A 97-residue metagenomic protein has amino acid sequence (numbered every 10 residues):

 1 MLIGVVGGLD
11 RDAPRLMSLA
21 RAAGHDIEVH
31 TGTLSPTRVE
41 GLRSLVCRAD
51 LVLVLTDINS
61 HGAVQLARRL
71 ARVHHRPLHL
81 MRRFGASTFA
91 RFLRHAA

Functional and structural regions predicted by a protein language model:
M1-H30, V39-L42: Redox- and metal-dependent alpha/beta enzyme cores, enriched for Fe-S-associated oxidoreductases and cofactor-handling
H30-T37, R82: Short beta->alpha junction loops
S35-S44, F89: Structural motif
C47-R48: Alpha-helix C-terminal capping/helix-to-coil transition sites in glycosyltransferase folds
T56-D57: Glycine-rich, N-terminal phosphate-binding loop of Rossmann-like dinucleotide-binding domains
S60-G62: Short glycine-rich, flexible loops that bind phosphorylated cofactors or substrates
A71-A97: Ser/Thr/Gly-rich flexible loops in soluble cytosolic domains mediating phosphotransfer, phosphorylation
